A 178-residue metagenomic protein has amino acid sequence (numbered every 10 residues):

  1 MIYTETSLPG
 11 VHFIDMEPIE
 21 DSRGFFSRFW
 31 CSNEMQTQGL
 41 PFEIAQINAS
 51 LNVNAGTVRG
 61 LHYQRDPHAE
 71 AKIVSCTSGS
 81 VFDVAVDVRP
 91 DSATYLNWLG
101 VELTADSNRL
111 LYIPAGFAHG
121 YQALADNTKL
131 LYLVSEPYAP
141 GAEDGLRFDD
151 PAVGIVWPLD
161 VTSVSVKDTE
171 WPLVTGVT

Functional and structural regions predicted by a protein language model:
M1-D106, N127, Y132-T178: Non-catalytic, conserved peripheral segments adjacent to functional cores
L103-A125: Conserved metal-binding segment of the jelly-roll/cupin
